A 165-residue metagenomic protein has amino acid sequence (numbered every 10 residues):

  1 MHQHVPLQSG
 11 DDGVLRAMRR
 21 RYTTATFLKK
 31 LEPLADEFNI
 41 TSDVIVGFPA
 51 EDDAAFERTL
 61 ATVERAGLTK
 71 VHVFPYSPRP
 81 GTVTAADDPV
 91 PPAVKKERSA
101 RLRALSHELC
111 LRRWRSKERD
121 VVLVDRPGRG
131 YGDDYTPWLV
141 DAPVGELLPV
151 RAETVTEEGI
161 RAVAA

Functional and structural regions predicted by a protein language model:
M1, T69-H72, D120, L148: Structural beta-strand/beta-sheet cores of well-ordered domains, especially the beta-sheet scaffolds that support
M1-K70, P80-V94: Conserved non-cysteine loop/helix-boundary elements of the Radical SAM core domain that shape
P6-Q8, D43, F74, D125 (+1 more regions): Generic beta-strand/beta-sheet core signal
P78, A86-A165: Terminal RNA-binding accessory module
